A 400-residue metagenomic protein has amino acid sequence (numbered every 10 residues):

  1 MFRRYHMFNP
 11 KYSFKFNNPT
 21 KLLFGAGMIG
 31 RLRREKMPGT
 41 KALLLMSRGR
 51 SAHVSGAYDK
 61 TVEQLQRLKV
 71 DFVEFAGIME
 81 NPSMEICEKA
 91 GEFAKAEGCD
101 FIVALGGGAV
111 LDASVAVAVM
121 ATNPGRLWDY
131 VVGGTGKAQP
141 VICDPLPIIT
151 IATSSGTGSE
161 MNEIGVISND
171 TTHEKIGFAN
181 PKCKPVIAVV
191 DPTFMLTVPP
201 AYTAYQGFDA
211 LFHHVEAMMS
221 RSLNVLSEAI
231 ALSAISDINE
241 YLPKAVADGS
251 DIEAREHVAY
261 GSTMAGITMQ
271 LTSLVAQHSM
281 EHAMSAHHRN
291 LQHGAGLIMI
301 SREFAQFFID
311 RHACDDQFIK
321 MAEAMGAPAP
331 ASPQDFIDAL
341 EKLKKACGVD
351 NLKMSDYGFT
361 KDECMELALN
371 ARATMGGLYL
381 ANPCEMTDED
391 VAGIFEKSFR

Functional and structural regions predicted by a protein language model:
F2-F101, M354: ATP/NTP phosphate-donor binding region
T20, N123-L223, D316, K320: A glycine/threonine-rich phosphate-anchoring loop and its flanking beta-alpha core in nucleotide/phosphate-binding
I29-L32, H53-S55, M84, A109-S114 (+2 more regions): Short glycine/serine/threonine-rich phosphate/pyrophosphate-binding segments that cradle anionic phosphate groups
K89-G91, V110-P124, M161-N162: Short Gly/Thr/Asp-enriched flexible loops that form oxyanion-binding sites at enzyme active sites
C99-V115, T153-S159, N290-L291: Glycine/serine-rich anion-binding loops at beta->alpha junctions that coordinate negatively charged ligand groups
A217-A339: Active-site segments that bind and position negatively charged phosphate/pyrophosphate groups
A322-R400: C-terminal charged capping/lid subdomain of soluble metabolic enzymes
